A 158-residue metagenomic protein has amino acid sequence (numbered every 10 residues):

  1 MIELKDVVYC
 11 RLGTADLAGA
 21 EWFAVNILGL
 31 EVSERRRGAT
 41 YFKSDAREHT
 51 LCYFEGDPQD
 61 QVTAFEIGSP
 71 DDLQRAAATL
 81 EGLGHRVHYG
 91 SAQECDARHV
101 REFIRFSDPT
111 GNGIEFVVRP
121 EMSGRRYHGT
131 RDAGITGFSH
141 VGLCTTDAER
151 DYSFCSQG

Functional and structural regions predicted by a protein language model:
I2-H49, C144-G158: Core segments of cupin and vicinal oxygen chelate
D6-A15, G56-G82, V100-S107, T136-T146: Vicinal oxygen chelate
E31, V62-A64, R125-Y127: A short, polar/proline- and glycine-enriched secondary-structure boundary/capping micro-motif
R36-A39, Q59, A97-V100: Short acidic/glycine-enriched loop/turn segments that link adjacent beta-strands
F42-R47, E55-G56, F106-P109: Active-site beta-strand termini and strand-to-loop segments that position acidic
L51-C52, E115: Conserved beta-strand in the GNAT
L83-G137: Vicinal oxygen chelate
